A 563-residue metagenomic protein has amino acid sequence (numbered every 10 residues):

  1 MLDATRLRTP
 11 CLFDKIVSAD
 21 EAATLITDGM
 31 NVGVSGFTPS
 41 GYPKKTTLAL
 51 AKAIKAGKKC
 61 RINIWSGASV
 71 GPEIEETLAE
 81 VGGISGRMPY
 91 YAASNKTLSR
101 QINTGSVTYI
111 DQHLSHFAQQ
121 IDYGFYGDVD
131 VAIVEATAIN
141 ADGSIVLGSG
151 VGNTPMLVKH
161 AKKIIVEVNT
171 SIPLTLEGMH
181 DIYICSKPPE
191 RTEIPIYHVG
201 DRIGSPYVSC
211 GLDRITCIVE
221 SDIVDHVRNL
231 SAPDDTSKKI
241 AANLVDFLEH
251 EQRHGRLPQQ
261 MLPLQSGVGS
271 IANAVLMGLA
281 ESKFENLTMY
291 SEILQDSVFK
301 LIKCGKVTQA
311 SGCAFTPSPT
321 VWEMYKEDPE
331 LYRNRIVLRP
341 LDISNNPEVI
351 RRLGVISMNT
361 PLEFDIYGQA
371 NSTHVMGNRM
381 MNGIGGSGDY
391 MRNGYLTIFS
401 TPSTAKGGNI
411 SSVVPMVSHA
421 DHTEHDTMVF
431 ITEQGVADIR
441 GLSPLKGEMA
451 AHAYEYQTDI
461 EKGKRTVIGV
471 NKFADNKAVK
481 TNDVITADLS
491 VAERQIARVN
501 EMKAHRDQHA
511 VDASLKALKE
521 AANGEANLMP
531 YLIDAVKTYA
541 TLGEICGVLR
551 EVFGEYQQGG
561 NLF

Functional and structural regions predicted by a protein language model:
M1-P444, A451: Conserved alpha/beta enzyme-core scaffold
L445-F563: Flexible, glycine-rich loop/tail regions that form catalytic "lids" or insertion modules at the edges of active sites
